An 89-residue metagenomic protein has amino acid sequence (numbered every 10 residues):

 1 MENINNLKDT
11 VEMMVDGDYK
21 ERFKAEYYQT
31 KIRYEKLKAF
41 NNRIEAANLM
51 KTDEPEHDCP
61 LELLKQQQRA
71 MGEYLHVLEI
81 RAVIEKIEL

Functional and structural regions predicted by a protein language model:
E2-L89: Extended, charge-rich alpha-helical interface modules
